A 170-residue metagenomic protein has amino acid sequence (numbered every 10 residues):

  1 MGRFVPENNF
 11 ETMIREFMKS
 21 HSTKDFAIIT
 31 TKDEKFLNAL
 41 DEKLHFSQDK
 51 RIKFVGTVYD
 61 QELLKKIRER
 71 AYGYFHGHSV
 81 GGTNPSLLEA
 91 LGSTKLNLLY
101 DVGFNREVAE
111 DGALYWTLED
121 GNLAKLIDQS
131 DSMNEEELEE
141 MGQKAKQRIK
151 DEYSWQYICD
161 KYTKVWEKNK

Functional and structural regions predicted by a protein language model:
M1, D25-L40, K53-V58: Glycosyltransferase donor-sugar binding loop
V5-K19: A conserved mid-protein helix/loop that constitutes part of the nucleotide-sugar donor-binding site
I52-R68: Conserved active-site histidine-acidic residue motif and adjacent donor-binding/catalytic loop of glycosyltransferases
K66-G82, K95: Acidic donor-binding loop of glycosyltransferase active sites
G92-L99: Short hydrophobic beta-strand element within catalytic cores of glycosyltransferases and related nucleotide-activated
V102-Y115: Short acidic/histidine- and often glycine-rich active-site loop of Leloir-type glycosyltransferases that engages
A113-G121, Q129-E135: Conserved acidic donor-binding segment of nucleotide-sugar-dependent glycosyltransferases
E135-E167: A charged, aromatic-enriched C-terminal amphipathic alpha-helix characteristic of glycosyltransferases across folds
